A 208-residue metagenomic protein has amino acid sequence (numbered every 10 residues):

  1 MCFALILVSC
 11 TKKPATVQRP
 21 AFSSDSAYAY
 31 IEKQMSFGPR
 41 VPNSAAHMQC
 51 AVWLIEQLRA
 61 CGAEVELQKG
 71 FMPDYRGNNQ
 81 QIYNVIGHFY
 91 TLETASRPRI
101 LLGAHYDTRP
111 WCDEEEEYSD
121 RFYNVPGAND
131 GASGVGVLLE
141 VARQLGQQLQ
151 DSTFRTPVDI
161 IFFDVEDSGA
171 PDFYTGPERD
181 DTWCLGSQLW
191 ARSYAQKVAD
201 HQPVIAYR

Functional and structural regions predicted by a protein language model:
I6-S9: C-terminal motif of bacterial Sec signal peptides marking the signal peptidase cleavage site
T11-K13: Bacterial signal peptide processing site
A15-A21, S36-A45, M72-Y75, D120-A132 (+1 more regions): Second-shell loop/turn segments in exported
A29-E32, S36-A95: A non-catalytic alpha/beta surface segment that caps or lines the substrate-entry region of metallo-dependent hydrolase
Q34, Q68-G70, F89-Y90, G103-D107 (+2 more regions): Active-site-proximal beta-strand/loop segments in catalytic clefts of secreted hydrolases
L67, I86, R99-G103, D159-F162 (+1 more regions): Structural recognition of the beta-strand scaffold that forms the well-ordered cores of secreted hydrolase catalytic
A104-G134: Active-site histidine-acidic residue metal-binding/catalytic motifs, centered on HxH/HExxH-like signatures
F122-R208: Acidic/histidine-rich catalytic neighborhood of metal-dependent amide-processing enzymes
